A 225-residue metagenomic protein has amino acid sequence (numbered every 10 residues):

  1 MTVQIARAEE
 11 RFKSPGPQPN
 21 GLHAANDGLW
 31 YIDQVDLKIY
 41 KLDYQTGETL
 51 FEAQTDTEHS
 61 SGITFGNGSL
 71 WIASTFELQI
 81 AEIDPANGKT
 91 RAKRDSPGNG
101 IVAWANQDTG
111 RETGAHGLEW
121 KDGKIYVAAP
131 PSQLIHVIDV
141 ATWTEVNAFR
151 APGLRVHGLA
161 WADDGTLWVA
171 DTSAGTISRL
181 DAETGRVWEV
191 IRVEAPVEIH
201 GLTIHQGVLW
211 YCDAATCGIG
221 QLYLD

Functional and structural regions predicted by a protein language model:
M1-I5: Blade/loop signatures of beta-propeller domains
R7-K13, E48-A53, K89-R94, N99-D108 (+2 more regions): A short beta-strand motif characteristic of beta-propeller blades
S14-N26, D56-N67, G98-K121, P152-D164 (+1 more regions): Beta-rich, blade/repeat-based domains predominating in secreted/periplasmic proteins but also intracellular
P15, Y31-D36, I72-L78, V127-S132 (+2 more regions): Conserved beta-strand positions in repeat-built beta-propeller and related beta-rich domains
G28-L29, S69-L70, K124-I125, T166 (+1 more regions): Generic structural signal for coil-to-beta-strand starts
D43-G47, D84-G88, D139-W143, D181-G185 (+1 more regions): Short loop/turn segments that connect beta-strands within beta-propeller blades
I199-D225: Blade-level signature of beta-propeller repeat domains, shared across WD40, Kelch, NHL, RCC1 and BNR/Asp-box propellers
